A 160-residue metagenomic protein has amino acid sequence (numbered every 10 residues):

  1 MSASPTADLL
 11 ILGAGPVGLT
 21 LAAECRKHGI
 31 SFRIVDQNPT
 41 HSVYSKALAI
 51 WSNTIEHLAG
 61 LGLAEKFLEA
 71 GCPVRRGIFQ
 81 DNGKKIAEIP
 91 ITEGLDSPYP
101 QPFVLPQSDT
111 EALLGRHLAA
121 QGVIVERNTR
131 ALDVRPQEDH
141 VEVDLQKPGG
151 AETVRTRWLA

Functional and structural regions predicted by a protein language model:
S2-V17: Beta1/beta-strand and adjacent pyrophosphate-binding region of the FAD-binding site in flavoprotein oxidoreductases
P5-A7, G149-W158: Core beta-strand elements of the Rossmann-like FAD/NAD(P) dinucleotide-binding domain in flavoenzyme oxidoreductases
I11-L12, P106, V154-A160: Short hydrophobic core segments
A14-G15, Q37, Q107: Glycine-rich Rossmann-fold phosphate-binding loop(s) that bind the pyrophosphate of adenine dinucleotide cofactors
E24-A47: Glycine-rich FAD pyrophosphate-binding loop
V43-Q121, L132-R135: Active-site-adjacent segment of FAD-dependent monooxygenases/related oxidoreductases
R127-E142: A conserved short coil-to-beta-strand element within the FAD-binding core of flavoproteins
